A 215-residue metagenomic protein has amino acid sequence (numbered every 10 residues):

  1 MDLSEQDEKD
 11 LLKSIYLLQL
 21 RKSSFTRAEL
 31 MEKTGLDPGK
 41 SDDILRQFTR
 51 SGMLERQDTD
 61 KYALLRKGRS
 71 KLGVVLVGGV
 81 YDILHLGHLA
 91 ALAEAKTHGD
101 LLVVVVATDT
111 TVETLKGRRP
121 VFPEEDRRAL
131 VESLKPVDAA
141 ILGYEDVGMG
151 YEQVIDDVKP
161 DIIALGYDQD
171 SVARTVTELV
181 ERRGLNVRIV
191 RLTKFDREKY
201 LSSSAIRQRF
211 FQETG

Functional and structural regions predicted by a protein language model:
M1-G215: Nucleotidyltransferase catalytic core that binds NTPs
